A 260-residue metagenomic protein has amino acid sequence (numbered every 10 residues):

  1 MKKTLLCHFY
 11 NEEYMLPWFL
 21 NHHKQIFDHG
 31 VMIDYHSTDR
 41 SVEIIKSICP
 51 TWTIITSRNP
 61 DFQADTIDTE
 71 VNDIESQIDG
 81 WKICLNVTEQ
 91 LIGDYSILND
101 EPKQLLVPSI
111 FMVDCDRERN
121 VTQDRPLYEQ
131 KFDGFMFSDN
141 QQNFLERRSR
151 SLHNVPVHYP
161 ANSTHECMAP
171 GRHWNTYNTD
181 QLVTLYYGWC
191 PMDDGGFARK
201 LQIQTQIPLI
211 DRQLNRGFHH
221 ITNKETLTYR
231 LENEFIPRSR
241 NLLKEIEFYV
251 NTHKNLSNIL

Functional and structural regions predicted by a protein language model:
K2-N21, H36: Active-site beta-to-alpha loop of glycosyltransferases that engages the nucleotide-sugar donor
T4, W18, R40, I44-L85: Active-site-proximal specificity loops/subdomain of glycosyltransferases
W18-H22, I44, S96-L98: A short acidic, amphipathic alpha-helical/loop segment
N21-H29: Short, acidic, metal-binding catalytic loop of nucleotide-sugar glycosyltransferases
D28, P50, T88: Receiver (REC) domain switch/active-site residues of two-component response regulators
D28-H36, T56-S57: Short beta-strand/loop segment that forms part of the nucleotide-sugar
Y35, L85-V87: Active-site acidic Asp-centered loop
A64-D73, L91-L260: Catalytic-site signature of metal-activated, phosphate-bearing donor transferases, centered on the GT-A/GT-A-like
